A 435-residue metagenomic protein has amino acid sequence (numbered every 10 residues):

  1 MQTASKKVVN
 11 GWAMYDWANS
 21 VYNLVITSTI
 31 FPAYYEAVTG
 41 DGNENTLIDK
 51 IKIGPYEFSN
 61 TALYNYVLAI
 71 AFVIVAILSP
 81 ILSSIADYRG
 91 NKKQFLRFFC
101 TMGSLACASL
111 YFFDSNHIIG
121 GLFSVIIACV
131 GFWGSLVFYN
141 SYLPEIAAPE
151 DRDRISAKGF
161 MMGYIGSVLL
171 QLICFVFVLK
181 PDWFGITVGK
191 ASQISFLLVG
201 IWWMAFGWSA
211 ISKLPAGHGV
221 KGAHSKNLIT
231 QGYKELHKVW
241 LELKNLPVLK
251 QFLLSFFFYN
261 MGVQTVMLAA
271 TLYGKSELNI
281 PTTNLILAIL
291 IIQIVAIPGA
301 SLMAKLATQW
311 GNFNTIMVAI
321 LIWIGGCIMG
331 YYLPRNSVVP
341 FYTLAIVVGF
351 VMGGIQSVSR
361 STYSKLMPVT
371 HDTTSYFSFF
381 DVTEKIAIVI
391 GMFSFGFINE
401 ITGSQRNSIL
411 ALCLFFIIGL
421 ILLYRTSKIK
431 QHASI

Functional and structural regions predicted by a protein language model:
Q2-V9, P215-L254: Juxtamembrane intracellular "pre-TM" segments in multi-pass secondary transporters
V9, F112, W202-K213, I355 (+1 more regions): Multi-pass alpha-helical transporter architecture, strongest for 12-TM Major Facilitator/SLC carriers used
I26-S59, L268-N284: Short amphipathic helix-loop junctions that connect adjacent transmembrane helices in Major Facilitator Superfamily/SLC
P55-N60, V178-I201, F397-F416: A membrane-interface helix-boundary motif in multi-pass transporters
I77-N91, P298-N312, N399: Helix-to-loop junctions at the C-terminal end of transmembrane segments in multipass secondary transporters
R97-S115, L321-R335: C-terminal ends and interior cores of transmembrane alpha-helices in multi-pass membrane transporters/permeases
A106, H117-S135, V339-G354: Hydrophobic core of transmembrane alpha-helices in multi-pass small-molecule transporters, especially MFS/SLC-type
F313-Q356: C-terminal transmembrane helical hairpin of 12-TM major facilitator-type secondary transporters
